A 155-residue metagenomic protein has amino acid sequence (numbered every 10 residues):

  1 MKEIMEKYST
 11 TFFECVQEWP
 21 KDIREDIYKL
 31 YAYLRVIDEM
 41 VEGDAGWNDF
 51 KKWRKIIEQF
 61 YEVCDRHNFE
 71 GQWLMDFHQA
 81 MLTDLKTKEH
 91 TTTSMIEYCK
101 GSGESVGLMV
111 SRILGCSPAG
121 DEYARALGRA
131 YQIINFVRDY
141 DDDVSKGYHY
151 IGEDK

Functional and structural regions predicted by a protein language model:
M1-K155: Acidic catalytic motifs of isoprenoid enzymes
